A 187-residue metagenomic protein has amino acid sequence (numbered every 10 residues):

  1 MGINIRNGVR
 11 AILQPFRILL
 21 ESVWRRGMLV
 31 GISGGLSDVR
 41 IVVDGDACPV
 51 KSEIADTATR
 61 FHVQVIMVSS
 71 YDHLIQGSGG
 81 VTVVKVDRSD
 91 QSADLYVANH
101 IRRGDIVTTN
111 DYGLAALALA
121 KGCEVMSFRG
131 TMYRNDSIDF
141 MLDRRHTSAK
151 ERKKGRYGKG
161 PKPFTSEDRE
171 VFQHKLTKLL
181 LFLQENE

Functional and structural regions predicted by a protein language model:
G2, G8, G27, G31-G35: Residue-identity detector for glycine
I5-G8, Q14-I18: Intrinsically disordered, low-complexity segments enriched in serine/proline and basic residues
Q14, L20-E21, V30, S37: Compositionally biased amphipathic helical and low-complexity segments enriched in hydrophobic
G31-E187: Nuclease catalytic cores that cleave nucleic-acid phosphodiester bonds, predominantly acidic two-metal-ion
